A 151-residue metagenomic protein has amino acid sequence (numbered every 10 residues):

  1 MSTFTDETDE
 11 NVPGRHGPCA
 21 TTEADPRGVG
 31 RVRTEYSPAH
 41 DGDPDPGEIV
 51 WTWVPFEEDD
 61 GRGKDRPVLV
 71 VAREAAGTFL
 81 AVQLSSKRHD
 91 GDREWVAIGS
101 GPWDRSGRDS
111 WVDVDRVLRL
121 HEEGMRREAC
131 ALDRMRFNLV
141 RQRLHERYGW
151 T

Functional and structural regions predicted by a protein language model:
M1-E23, S100-T151: C-terminal terminal-subdomain/extension
A24-V32: Proline- and glutamate-biased intrinsically disordered regions
R33-A39, F56: Short alpha-helix capping/helix-loop boundary micro-motifs
F56, S86, R116-L118: Non-catalytic surface loops within mature trypsin-like serine protease
E58-D65, V70-D104: Compact nucleic-acid interaction/catalytic patches
